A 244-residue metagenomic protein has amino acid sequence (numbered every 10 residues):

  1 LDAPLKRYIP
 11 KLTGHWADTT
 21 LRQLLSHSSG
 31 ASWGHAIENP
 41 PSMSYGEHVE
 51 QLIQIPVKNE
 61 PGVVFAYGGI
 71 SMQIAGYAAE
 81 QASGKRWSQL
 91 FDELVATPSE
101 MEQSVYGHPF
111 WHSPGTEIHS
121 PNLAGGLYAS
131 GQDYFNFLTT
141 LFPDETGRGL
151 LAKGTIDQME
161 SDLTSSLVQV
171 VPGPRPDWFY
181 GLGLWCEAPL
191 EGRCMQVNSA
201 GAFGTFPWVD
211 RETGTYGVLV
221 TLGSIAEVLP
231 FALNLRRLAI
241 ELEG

Functional and structural regions predicted by a protein language model:
L1-S32, Q54-P56, Y77, Q81-E117 (+1 more regions): Active-site helix/loop module of the DD-peptidase/beta-lactamase fold, centered on the serine-lysine SxxK catalytic
Q23, M43-E47: Generic alpha-helical secondary structure signal
H35-N39: Short, solvent-exposed loop/turn and secondary-structure capping segments
K58-P61: Cytochrome P450 catalytic-domain "roof"
V63-Y67: Cytochrome P450
I70-I74, N136: Short amphipathic alpha-helical face segments that pack within enzyme cores and frequently flank/anchor catalytic
E80-K85, Q89-P98, Y106-P109, P114-G244: Catalytic loop of the DD-peptidase/beta-lactamase superfamily, centered on the K-T-G motif and neighboring
